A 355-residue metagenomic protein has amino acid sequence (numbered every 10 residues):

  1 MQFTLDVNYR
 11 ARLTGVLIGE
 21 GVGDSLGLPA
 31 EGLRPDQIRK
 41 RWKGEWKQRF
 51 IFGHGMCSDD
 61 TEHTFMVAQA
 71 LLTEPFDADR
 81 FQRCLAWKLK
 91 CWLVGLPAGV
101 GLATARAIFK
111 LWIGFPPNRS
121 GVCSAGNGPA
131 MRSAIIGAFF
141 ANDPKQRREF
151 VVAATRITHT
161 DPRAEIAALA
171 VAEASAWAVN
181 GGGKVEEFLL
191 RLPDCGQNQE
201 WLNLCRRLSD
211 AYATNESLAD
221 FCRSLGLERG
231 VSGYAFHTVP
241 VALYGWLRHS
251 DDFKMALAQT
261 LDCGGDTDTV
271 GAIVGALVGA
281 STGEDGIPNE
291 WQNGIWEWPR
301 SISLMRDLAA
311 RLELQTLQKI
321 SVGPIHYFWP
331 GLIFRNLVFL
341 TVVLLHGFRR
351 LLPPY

Functional and structural regions predicted by a protein language model:
M1-Y355: Structured, active/binding-site neighborhoods that engage oxygen-rich ligands
